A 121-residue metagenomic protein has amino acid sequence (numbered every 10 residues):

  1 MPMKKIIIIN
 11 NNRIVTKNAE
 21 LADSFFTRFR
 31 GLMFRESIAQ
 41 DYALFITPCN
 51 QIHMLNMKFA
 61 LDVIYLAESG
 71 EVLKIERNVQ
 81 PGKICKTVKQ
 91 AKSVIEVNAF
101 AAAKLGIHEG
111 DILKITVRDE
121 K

Functional and structural regions predicted by a protein language model:
M1-K121: Compact, glycine-rich, soluble single-domain proteins
